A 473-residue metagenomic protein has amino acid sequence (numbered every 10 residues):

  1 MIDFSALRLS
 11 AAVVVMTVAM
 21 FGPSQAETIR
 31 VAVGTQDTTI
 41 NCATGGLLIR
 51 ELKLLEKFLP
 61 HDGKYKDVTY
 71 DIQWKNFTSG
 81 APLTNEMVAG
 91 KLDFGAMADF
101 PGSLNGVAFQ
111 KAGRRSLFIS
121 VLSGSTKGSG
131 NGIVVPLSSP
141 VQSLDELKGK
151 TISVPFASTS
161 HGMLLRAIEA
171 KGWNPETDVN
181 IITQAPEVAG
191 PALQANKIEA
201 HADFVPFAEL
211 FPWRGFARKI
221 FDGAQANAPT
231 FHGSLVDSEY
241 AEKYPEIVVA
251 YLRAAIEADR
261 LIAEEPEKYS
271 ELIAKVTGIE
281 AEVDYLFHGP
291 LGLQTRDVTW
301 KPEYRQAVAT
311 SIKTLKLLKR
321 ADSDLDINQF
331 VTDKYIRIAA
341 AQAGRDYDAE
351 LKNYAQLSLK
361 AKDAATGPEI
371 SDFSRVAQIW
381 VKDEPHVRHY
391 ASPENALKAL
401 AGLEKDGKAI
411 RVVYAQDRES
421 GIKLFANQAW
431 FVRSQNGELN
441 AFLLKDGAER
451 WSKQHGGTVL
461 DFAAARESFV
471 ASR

Functional and structural regions predicted by a protein language model:
M1-A11: Bacterial N-terminal signal peptides that target proteins for export
F21-A26: Sec/Tat signal peptide C-region and signal peptidase I cleavage site
E27-N174, N180-T183, E199, A228: Short, glycine-/small- and polar/acidic-enriched structural segments that line small-molecule recognition paths
Q36-I40, K243-D322: Secondary-structure end/capping motifs
V68, T151, P155-A167, K171 (+2 more regions): Ligand-binding clefts/hinges and TM-proximal coupling segments of bilobed small-molecule sensing domains
Q110, E176, I182, E187-V276 (+2 more regions): Pocket-lining segment of extracytoplasmic ligand-binding domains
L315-K360: Conserved C-terminal helix/tail region of periplasmic/extracytoplasmic solute-binding proteins
D363-G367: Short cysteine-rich clusters marking metal-coordination/redox-active sites
